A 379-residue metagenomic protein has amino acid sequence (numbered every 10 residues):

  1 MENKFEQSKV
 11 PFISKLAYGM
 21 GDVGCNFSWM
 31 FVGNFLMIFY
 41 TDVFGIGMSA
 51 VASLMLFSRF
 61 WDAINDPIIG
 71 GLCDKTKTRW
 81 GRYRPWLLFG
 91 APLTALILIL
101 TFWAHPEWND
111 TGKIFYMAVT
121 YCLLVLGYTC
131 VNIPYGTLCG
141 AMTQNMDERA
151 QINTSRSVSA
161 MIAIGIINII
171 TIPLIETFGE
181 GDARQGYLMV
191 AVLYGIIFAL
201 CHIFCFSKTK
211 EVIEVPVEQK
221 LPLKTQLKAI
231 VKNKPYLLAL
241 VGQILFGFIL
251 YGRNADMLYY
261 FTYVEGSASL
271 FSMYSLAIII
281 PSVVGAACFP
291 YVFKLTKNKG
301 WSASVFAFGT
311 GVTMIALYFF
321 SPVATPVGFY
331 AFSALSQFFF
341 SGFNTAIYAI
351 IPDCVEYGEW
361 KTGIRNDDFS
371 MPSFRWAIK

Functional and structural regions predicted by a protein language model:
E2-K379: Membrane-embedded alpha-helical bundles of multi-pass transporters/translocases, especially carrier/permease families
